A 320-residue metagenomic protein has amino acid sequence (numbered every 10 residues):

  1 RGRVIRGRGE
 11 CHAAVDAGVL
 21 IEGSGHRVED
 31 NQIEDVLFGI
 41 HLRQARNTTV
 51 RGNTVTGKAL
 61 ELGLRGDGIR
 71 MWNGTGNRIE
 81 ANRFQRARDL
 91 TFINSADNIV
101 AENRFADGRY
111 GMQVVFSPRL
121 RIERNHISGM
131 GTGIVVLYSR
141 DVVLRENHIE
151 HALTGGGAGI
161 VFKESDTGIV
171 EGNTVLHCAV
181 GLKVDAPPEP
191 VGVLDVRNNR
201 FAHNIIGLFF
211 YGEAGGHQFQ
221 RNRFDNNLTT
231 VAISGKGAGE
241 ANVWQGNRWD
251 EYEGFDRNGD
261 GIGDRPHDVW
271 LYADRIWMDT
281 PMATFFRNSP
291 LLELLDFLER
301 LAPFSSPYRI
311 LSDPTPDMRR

Functional and structural regions predicted by a protein language model:
G2-R3, H26, N31, T48 (+14 more regions): Consensus "Asn ladder" position of solenoid repeat domains
G7-L60: A generic tandem-repeat structural signature
E10-L20, D35-F38, L62-W72, Q85-R88 (+6 more regions): Extracellular beta-strand/beta-solenoid scaffold signature
G23-S24, V28, I40, Q44-A45 (+19 more regions): Parallel beta-helix/beta-solenoid
L37-L60, R88-Y110, A186-R200, N222-I233 (+1 more regions): A short, hydrophobic/aromatic-rich structural module that often spans a beta strand with its adjoining loop
P118, E146-H148, D185: Change "centered on extracellular leucine-rich repeats
L153-G159, G168, K183-D185, D195-R320: Functionally critical loop-and-helix segments that line ligand-binding/catalytic clefts of soluble enzyme domains
